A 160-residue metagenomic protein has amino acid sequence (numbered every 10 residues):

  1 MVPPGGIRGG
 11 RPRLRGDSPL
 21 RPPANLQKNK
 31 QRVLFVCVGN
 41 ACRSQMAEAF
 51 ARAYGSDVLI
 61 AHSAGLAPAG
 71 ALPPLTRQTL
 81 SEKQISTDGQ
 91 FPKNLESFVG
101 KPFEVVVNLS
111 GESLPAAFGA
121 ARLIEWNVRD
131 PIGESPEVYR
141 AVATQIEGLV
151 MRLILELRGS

Functional and structural regions predicted by a protein language model:
P3-P12: Compositionally biased, low-complexity flexible segments
P12, S18-P23: Short, low-complexity intrinsically disordered segments enriched in A/P/G/S/L with frequent Arg, especially at protein
R21-E96: Conserved active-site segments centered on acidic
N40, L80, V106-V107, I146: Conserved small-residue
S56-V58, K101, F118-R122: Short glycine/proline-enriched coil/turn segments at helix->beta-strand junctions
H62, V105-V107, I124: Hydrophobic/aromatic beta-strand patches that form the interior of the parallel beta-sheet core in alpha/beta enzyme
Q90, E96-A116: Mid-chain, well-packed structural core segment of small domains
G111-S160: Phosphate-binding/catalytic loops
